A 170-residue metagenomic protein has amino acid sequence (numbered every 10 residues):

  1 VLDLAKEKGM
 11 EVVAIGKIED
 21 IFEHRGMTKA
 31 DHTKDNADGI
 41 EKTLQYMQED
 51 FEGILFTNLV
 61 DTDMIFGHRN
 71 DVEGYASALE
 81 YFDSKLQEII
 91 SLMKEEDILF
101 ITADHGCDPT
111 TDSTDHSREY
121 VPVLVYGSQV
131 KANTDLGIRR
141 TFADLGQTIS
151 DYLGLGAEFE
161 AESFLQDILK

Functional and structural regions predicted by a protein language model:
V1-K170: Feature captures the catalytic ectodomains and active-site-proximal regions of enzymes that hydrolyze or transfer
